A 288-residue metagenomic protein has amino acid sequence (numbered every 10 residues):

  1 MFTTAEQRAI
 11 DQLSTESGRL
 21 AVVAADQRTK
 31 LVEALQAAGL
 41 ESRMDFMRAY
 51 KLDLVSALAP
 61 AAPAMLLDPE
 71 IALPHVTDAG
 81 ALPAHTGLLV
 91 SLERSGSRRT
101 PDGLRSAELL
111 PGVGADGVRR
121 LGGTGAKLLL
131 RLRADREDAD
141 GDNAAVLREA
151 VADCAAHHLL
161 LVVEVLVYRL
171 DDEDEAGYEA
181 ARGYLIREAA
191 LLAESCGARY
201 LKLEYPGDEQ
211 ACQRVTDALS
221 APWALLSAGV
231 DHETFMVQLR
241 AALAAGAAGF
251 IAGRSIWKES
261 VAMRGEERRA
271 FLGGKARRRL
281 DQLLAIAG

Functional and structural regions predicted by a protein language model:
M1-R119, T124, L129-D135, E233-T234 (+7 more regions): Alpha/beta catalytic barrel-like cores
Q12, L132-A134, R169-E173, G177-A180 (+2 more regions): Domain-level signal for soluble alpha/beta catalytic cores
A49, D53, V113-D116, D142-A156 (+6 more regions): Alpha-helical scaffolding segments of alpha/beta enzyme cores, especially the outer helices of TIM-barrel or partial
A64-P69, T124-R131, R136-A139, A180-G207: Catalytic beta/alpha-barrel core
I71-A79, R133-D153, Y205-S220, E233-V237 (+2 more regions): Active-site-adjacent beta->alpha loops and helix N-cap segments on the catalytic face of soluble alpha/beta enzymes
H85-L88, H157-V162, G177, A218-D231: Short beta-strand/loop segments at the ligand-binding rim of alpha/beta enzyme cores
R136-E179, Y184-E188: Internal active-site segments that recognize and position negatively charged phosphoryl groups and nucleotide moieties
Y200-Y205, A224-V230, I251: Glycine-rich anion-binding loop/nest that anchors nucleotide
